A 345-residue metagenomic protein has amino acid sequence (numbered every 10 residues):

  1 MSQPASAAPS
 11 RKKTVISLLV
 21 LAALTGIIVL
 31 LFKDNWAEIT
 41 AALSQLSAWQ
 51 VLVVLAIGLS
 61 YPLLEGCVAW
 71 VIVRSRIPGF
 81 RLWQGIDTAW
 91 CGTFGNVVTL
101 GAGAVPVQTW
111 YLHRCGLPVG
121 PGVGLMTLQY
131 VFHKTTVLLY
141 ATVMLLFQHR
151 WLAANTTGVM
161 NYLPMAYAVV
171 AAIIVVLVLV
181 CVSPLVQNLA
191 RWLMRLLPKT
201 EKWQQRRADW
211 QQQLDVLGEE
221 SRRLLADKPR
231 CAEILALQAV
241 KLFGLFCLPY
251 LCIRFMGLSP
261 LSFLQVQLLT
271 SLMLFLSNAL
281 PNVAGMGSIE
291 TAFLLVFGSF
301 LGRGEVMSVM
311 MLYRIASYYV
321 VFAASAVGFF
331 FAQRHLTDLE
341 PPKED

Functional and structural regions predicted by a protein language model:
M1-A41, G92-Q204, N282, M286-D345: Transmembrane helix-loop-helix hairpins in multi-pass inner-membrane proteins
S10-R11, S47-W49, P78-D87, P118-V119 (+3 more regions): Membrane-helix interface segments
K13-I16, Q45-V53, R222-A236: Membrane-interface helix starts
E38-Q45, L112, Q213-L225: A short amphipathic helical element positioned immediately N-terminal to and/or at the very start of a transmembrane
V51-L55, L82-I86, V123, Y162-A168 (+3 more regions): Hydrophobic alpha-helical transmembrane segments
L64-C91, C252-L269: Membrane-embedded helical hairpins/re-entrant loop segments and their flanking transmembrane helices within multi-pass
W83-G92, L128, L264-F275, E305-Y313: Alpha-helical transmembrane segments of multi-pass membrane proteins
S221-L272, L280: Transmembrane helical segments that form the transport core of multi-pass membrane transport proteins
